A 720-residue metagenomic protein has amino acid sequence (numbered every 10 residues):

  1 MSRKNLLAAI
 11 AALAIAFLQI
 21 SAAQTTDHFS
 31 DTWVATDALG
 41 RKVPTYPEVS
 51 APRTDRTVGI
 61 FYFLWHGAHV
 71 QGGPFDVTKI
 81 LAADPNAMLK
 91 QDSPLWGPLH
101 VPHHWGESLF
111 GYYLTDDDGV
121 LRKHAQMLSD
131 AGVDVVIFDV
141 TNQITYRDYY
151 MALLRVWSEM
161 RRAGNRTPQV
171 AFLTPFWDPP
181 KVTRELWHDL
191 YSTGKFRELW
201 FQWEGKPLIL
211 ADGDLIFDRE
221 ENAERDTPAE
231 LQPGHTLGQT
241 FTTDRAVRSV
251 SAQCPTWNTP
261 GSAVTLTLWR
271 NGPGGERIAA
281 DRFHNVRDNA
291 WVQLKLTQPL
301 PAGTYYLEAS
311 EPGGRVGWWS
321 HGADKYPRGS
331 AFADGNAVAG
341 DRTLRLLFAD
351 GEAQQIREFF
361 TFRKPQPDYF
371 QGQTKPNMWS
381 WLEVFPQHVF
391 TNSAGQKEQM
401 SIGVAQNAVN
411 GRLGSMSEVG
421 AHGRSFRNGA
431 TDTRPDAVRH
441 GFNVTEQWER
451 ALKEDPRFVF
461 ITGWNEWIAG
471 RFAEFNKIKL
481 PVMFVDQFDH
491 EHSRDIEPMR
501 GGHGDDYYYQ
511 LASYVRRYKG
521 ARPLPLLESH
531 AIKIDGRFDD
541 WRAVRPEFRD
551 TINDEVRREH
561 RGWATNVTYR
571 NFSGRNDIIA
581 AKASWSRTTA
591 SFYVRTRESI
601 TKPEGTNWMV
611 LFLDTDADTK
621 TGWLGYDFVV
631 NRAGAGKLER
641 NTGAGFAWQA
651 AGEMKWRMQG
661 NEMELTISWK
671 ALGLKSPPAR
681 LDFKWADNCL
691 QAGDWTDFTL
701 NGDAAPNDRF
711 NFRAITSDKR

Functional and structural regions predicted by a protein language model:
A8-Q19: Bacterial N-terminal signal peptides
Q24-I216, G351-K533, R537, R545 (+3 more regions): Glycan-processing catalytic domains of CAZymes
I216-G351: Beta-sheet-rich sandwich/jelly-roll-like modules and their strand-loop junctions
D244-S251, S584-Y593: Contiguous beta-strand segments within globular domains
S251-W257, V594-K602: Short amphipathic, basic-aromatic surface patches that mediate peripheral association with negatively charged
V292-G303, W648-L674: Short, surface-exposed tryptophan/glycine-enriched loops that mediate extracellular molecular recognition
P525-S529, K533, R542, F612-G636 (+1 more regions): Acidic/polar low-complexity flexible segments
G536, T589-E598, M663-W669: Short, well-ordered beta-strand segments enriched in hydrophobic/aromatic residues
